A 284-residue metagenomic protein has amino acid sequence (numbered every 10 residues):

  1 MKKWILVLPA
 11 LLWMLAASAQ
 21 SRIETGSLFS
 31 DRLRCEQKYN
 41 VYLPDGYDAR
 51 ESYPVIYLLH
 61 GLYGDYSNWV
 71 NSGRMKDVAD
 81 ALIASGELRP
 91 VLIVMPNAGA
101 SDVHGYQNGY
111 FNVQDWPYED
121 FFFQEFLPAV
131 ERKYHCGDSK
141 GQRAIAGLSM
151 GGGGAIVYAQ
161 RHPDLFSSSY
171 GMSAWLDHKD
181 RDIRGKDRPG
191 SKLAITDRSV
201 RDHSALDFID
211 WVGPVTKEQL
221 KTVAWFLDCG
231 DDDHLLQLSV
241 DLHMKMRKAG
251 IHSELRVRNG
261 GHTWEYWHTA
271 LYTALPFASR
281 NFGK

Functional and structural regions predicted by a protein language model:
W4-I5, A194: Residue-level detector of intrinsically disordered/flexible regions characterized by low predicted structural confidence
I5, P9-S18: Hydrophobic h-region of N-terminal signal peptides that target proteins for export in Gram-negative bacteria
Q20-K284: Non-catalytic cap/lid and distal C-terminal segments of serine-dependent acyl enzymes
